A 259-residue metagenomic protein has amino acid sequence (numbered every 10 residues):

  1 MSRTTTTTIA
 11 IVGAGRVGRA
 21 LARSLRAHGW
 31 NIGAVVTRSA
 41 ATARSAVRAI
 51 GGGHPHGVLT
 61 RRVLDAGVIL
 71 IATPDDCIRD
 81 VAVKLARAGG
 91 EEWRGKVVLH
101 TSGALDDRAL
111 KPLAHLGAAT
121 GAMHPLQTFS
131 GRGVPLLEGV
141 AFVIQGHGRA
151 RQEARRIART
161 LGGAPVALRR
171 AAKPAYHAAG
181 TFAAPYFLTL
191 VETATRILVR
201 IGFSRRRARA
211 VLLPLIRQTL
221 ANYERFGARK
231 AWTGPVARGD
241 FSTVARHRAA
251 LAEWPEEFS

Functional and structural regions predicted by a protein language model:
M1-R61: NAD(P)+-binding Rossmann beta1-loop-alpha1 motif at the extreme N-terminus of oxidoreductases
R19, R23-A27, R48, V83 (+4 more regions): Short, well-ordered alpha-helices that flank and scaffold nucleotide-derived cofactor binding pockets
A34-T37, V98-T101, F142-Q145: Short, hydrophobic beta-strand segments that form beta-sheet elements in well-ordered domains
R44-A49, L113, V134-R225, P255: Internal alpha-helical scaffold of NAD(P)-dependent oxidoreductase catalytic cores
H54-G133: Rossmann-like NAD(P)(H) cofactor-binding subdomain of soluble oxidoreductases
A221-S259: Interdomain hinge/lid region at the active-site interface of Rossmann-like NAD(P)-dependent oxidoreductases
